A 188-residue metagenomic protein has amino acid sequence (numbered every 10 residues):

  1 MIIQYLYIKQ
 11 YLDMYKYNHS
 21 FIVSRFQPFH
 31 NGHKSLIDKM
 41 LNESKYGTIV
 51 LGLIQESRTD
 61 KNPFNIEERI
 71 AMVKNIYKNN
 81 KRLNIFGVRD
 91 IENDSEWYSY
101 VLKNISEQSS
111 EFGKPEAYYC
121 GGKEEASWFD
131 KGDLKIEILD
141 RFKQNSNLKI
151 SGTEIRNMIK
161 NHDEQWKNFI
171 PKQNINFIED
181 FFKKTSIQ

Functional and structural regions predicted by a protein language model:
I2-Q188: Nucleotidyltransferase catalytic core that binds NTPs
